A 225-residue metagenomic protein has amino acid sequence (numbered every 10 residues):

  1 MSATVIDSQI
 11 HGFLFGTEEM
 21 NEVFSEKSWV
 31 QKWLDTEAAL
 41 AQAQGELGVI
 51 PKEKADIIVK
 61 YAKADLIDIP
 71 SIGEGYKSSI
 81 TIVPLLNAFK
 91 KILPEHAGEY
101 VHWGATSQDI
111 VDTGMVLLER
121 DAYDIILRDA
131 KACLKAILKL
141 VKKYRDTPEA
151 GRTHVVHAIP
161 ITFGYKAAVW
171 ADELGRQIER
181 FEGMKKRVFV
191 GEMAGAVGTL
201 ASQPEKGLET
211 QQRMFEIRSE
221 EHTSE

Functional and structural regions predicted by a protein language model:
M1-E216: A helix-coil-helix interface module used to build multimeric assemblies and to scaffold catalytic/cofactor sites
E221-E225: Conserved small/polar residues in nucleotide/adenosyl-binding loops
